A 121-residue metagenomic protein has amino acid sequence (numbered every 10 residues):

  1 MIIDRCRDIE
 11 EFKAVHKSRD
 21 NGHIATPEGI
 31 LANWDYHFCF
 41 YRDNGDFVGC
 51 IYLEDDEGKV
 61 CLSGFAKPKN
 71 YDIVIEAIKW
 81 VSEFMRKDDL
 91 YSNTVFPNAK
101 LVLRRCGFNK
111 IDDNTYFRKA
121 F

Functional and structural regions predicted by a protein language model:
M1-A25: Short amphipathic alpha-helix that is part of the acyltransferase structural core
C6, F65-K67, N93-F96: Structural motif
K17-R42: Active-site rim helix/loop that mediates acceptor-substrate recognition in acyltransferases
F40-D55, K59-S63: Conserved beta-strand in the GNAT
E54, Y91-R104, N109: Conserved beta-strand-loop-alpha-helix junction that forms the acyl-donor binding cleft
V60-V74: A short, internal acetyl-CoA/4′-phosphopantetheine-binding micro-motif in the GNAT/acyltransferase core
I73-D89: Conserved acyl-CoA
N93, N109-F121: Conserved catalytic-core motifs of GNAT/GCN5-like acyltransferases
